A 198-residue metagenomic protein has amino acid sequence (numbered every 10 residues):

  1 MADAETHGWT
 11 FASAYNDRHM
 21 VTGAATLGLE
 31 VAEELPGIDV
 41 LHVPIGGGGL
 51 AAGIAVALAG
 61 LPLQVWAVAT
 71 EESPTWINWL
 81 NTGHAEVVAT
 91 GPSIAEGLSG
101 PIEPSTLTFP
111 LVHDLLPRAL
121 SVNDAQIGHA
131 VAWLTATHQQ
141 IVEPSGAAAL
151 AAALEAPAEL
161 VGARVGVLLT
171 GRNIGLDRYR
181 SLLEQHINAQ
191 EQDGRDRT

Functional and structural regions predicted by a protein language model:
M1-T198: PLP-dependent amino-acid enzyme catalytic core
